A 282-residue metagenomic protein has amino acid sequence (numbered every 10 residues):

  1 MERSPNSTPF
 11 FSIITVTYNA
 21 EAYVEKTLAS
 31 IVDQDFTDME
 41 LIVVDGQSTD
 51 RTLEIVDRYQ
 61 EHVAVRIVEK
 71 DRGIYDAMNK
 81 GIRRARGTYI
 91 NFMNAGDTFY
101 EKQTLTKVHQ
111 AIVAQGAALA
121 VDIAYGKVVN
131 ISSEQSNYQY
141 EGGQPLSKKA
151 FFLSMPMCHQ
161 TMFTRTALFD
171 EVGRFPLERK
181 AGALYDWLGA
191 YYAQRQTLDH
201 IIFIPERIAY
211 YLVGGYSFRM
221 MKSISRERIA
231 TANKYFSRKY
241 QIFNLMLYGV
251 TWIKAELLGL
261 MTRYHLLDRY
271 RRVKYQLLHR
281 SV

Functional and structural regions predicted by a protein language model:
M1-M220: Nucleotide-sugar donor-binding/catalytic module of glycosyltransferases that assemble extracellular/cell-envelope
E2, Q110-A114, A230, K234 (+3 more regions): Polar/charged alpha-helical tracts
E206-R207, V213-F243: Catalytic core of nucleotide-sugar-dependent glycosyltransferases
F236-V282: Membrane-proximal basic amphipathic "stem/tether" segments
